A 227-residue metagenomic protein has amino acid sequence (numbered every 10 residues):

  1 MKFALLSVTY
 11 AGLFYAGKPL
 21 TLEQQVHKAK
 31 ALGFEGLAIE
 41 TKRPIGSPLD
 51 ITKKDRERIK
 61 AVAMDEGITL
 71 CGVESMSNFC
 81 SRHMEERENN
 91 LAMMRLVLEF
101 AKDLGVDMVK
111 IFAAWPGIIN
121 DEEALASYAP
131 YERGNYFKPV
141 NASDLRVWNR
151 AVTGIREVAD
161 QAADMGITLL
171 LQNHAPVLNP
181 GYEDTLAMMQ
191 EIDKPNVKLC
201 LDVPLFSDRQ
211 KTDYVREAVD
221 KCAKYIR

Functional and structural regions predicted by a protein language model:
M1-T21: Boundary/entry segment of secreted carbohydrate-active catalytic domains
F3-V8, L37-I39, L70-S75, V109-I111 (+3 more regions): Hydrophobic faces of well-ordered beta-strands that scaffold small-molecule active sites in alpha/beta enzyme cores
L6-L13, E40-P44, S75-N78, A114-P116 (+2 more regions): Active-site beta-loop-alpha junctions enriched in small/polar residues
F14-P19, P48-T52, R82-E88, Q210-D213: Short, solvent-exposed loop/turn segments at secondary-structure boundaries
T21-Q25, K54-I59, E183-L186, T212-A218: Alpha-helical scaffolding within the catalytic cores of extracellular/periplasmic polymer-degrading hydrolases
E23, H27, V62-T69, C80-L199: Active-site acidic/histidine proton-transfer and metal-coordination neighborhood in alpha/beta enzyme cores
A38-V62, A113-N120: Glycine-rich, proline-tolerant flexible connector loops at the mouths of alpha/beta enzymes
M64, D193, S207-R227: Glycoside hydrolase catalytic-domain groove-lining segments
